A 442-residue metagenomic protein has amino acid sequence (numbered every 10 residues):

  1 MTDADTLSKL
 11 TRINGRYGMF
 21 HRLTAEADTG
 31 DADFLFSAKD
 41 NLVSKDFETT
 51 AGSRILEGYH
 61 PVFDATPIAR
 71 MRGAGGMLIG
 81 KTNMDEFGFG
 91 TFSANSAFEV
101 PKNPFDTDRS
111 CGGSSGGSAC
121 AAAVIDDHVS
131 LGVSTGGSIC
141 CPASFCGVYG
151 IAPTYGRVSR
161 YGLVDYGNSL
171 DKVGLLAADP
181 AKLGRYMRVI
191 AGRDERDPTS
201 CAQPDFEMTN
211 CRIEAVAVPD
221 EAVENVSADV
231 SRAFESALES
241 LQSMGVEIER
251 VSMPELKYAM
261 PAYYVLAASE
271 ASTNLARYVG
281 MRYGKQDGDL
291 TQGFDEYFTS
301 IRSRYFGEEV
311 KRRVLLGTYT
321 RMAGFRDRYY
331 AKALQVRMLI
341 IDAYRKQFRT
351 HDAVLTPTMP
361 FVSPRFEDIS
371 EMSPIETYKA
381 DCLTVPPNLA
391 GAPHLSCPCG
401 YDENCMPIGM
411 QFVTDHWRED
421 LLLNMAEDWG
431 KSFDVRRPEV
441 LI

Functional and structural regions predicted by a protein language model:
M1-H60, D64-A65, F87-G90, T199-A202 (+6 more regions): Short, well-ordered alpha-helical
T6, K39, L183, V216 (+4 more regions): Residue-level signal for inorganic ion chemistry
M19, R196-A202, G245-P254, R345 (+1 more regions): Flexible, glycine/charged-enriched surface loops at secondary-structure junctions
K39, I190, I248, R277 (+1 more regions): Glycine-rich, small-residue loops and helix-cap segments that act as flexible hinges at active-site edges
I55-Y59, D171-A178, G317-M322, F412-V413: Short, well-ordered beta-strand elements within core beta-sheets of diverse protein domains
R72-R188, A390-C399, M406-G409: Short glycine/serine-rich loop segments
F98, A262-A268, P407-W417: Short basic, glycine-rich beta-strand/loop surfaces that mediate nucleic-acid
A152-A237, E296, S300, V435-L441: A short helix-breaking turn/cap at a secondary-structure junction
